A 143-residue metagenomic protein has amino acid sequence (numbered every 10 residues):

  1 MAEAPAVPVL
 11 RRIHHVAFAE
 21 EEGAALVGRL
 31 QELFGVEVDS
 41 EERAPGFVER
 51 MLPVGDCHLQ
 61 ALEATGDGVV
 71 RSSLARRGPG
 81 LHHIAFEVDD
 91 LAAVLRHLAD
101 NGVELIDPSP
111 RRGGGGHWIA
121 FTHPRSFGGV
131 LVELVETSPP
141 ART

Functional and structural regions predicted by a protein language model:
M1-V27, L81-V88, S138-T143: N-terminal beta-strand motif that seeds the catalytic metal site of vicinal oxygen chelate
M1-V9, R50-L52, L95-T143: Vicinal oxygen chelate
A19-V27, T65-G66, R76-R125: Vicinal oxygen chelate
E32-E42, G102-P110: Short secondary-structure junctions
V36-A75, G115-P139: Conserved short beta-strand elements that form part of the metal-binding/catalytic scaffold of enzyme active sites
